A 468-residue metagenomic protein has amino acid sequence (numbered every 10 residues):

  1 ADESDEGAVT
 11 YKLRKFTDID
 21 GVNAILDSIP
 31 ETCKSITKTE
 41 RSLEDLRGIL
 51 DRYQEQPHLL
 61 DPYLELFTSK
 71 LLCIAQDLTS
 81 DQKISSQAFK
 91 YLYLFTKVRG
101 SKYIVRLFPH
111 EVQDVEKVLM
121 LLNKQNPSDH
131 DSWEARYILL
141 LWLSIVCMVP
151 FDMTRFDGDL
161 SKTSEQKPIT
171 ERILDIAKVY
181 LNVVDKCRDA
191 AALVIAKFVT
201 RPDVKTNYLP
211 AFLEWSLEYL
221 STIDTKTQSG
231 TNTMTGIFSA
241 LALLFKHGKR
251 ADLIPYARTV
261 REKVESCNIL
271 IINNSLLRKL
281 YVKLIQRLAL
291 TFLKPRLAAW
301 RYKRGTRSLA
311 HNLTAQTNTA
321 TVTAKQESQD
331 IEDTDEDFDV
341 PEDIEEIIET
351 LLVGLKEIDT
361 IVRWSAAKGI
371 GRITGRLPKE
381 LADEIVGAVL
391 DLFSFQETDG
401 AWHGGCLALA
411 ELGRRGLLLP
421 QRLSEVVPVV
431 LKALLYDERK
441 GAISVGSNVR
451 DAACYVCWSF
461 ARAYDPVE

Functional and structural regions predicted by a protein language model:
A1-F89, Y93: Extended hydrophobic, helix-prone interaction segments
T10-I25, D45, Y53-S69, K102-K124 (+6 more regions): Alpha-solenoid helical repeat scaffolds
A75-V112, L122: Compositionally biased, intrinsically disordered low-complexity regions enriched for acidic
Y219-L220: Alpha-helical scaffolds that organize eukaryotic protein assemblies
V264-N268: Alpha-helix C-terminal capping segments
D391-L392: Post-kinase regulatory C-tail/linker adjacent to protein kinase catalytic domains
